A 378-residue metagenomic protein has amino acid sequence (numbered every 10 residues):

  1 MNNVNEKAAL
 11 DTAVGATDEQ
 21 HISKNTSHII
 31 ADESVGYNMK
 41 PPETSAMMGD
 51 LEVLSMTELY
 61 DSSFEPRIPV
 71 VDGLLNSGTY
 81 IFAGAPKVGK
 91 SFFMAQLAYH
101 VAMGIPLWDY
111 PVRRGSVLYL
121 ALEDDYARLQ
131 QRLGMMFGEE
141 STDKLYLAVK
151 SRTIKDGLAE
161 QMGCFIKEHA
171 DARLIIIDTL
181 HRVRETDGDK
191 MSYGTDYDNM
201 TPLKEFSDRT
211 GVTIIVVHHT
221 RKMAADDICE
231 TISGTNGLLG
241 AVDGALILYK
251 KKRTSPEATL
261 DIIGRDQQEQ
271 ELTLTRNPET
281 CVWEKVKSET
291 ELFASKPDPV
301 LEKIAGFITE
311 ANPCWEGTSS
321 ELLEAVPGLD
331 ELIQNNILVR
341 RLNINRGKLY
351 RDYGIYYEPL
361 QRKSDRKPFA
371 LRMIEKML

Functional and structural regions predicted by a protein language model:
M1-M47: Short, small/acidic-rich helices and loops at N termini and domain boundaries of DNA replication/processing enzymes
N38-E140, A172: The Walker A/P-loop phosphate-binding site
T57, E65-P66, V88, V112-D198 (+4 more regions): Conserved inter-motif catalytic segment of the P-loop NTP-binding fold
L75, A98, Y119, D178 (+6 more regions): Conserved RecA-like P-loop NTPase ATPase core
I81-A83, K87, S91-F92, L120 (+3 more regions): Phosphate-binding/switch region of NTP-binding enzymes
D125, L129, I154, L158 (+9 more regions): Helical mechanochemical/support elements of P-loop NTPase systems and associated helical scaffolds
T273-L378: DNA transaction DNA-binding modules
